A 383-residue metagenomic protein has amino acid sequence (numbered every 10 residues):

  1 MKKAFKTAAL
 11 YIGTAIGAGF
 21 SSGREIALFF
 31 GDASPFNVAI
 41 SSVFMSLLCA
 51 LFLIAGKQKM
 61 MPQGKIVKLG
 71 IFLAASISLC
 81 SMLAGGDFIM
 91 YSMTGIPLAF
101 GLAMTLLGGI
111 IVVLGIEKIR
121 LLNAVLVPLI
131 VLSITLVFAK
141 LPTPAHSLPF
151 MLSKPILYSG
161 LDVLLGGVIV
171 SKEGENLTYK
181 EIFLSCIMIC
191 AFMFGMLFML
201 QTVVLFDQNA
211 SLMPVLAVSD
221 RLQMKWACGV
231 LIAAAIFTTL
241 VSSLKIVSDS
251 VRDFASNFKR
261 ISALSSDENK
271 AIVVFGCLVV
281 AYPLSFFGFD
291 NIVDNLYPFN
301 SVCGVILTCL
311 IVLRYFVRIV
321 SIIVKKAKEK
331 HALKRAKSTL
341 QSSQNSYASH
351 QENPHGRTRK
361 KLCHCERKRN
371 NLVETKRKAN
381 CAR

Functional and structural regions predicted by a protein language model:
K2-K3, F29-I54, I182-G195, L296-C309: Extracellular loop-to-transmembrane helix junctions
K3-S21, N37, S41, M45 (+5 more regions): Hydrophobic, membrane-embedded alpha-helices of multi-pass small-molecule transporters
K6-T14, V38-C49, V67-S76, S92-G115 (+5 more regions): Transmembrane alpha-helical segments of multi-pass small-molecule transport proteins
G23-M93, L244: Membrane helical hairpin/interfacial module
L28, I54-M60, M82-S92, T105-L126 (+2 more regions): Membrane-water interface regions at transmembrane-helix termini and the short interhelical loops of multi-pass membrane
A39-F52, F72-M82, V127-K140, F183-N209 (+1 more regions): Selective recognition of specific alpha-helical transmembrane segments in multi-pass small-molecule
L79, L83, D87, I119 (+4 more regions): Hydrophobic alpha-helical segments and their helix-loop junctions in multi-pass secondary transporters
V203-K225: Membrane-interface interhelical connector segments
